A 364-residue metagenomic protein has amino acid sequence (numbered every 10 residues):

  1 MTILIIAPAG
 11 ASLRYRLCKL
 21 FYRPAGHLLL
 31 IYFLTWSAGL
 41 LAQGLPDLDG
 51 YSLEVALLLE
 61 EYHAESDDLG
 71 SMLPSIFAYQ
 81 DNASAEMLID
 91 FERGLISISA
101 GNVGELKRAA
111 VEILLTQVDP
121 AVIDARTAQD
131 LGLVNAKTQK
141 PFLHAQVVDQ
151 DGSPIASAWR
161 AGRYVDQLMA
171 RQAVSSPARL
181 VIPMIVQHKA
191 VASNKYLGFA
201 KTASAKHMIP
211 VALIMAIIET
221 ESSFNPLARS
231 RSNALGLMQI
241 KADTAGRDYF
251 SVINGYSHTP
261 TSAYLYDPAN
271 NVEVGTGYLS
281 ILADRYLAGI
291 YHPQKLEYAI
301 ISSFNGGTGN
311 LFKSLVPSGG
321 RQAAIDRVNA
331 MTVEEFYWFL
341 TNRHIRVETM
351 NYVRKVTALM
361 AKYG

Functional and structural regions predicted by a protein language model:
T2-P8, S12-Y22, H27-L28, Y32-E219 (+3 more regions): Cell-wall glycan-active module
H188-V191, S262-V272: Active-site metal-coordination segments of metallo-dependent hydrolases
L213, G236, A299: Amphipathic alpha-helical recognition patches that constitute DNA-binding helices
A216, L237-Q239, S303: Structural recognition of the beta-strand scaffold that forms the well-ordered cores of secreted hydrolase catalytic
S222-R231, R247, G306-P317: Secretory-pathway/luminal and periplasmic proteins that interact with or process carbohydrate-rich
R231-H258, N270-I281, V328-M331, V356: Substrate-binding/active-site groove segments that recognize and process beta-1,4-linked N-acetyl-hexosamine
S257-Y264, G289: Short helix/strand-bridging catalytic loops that position acidic/His residues to coordinate divalent metals and engage
N271-G320: Catalytic and binding regions of secreted/periplasmic enzymes and modules that target cell-wall glycans
